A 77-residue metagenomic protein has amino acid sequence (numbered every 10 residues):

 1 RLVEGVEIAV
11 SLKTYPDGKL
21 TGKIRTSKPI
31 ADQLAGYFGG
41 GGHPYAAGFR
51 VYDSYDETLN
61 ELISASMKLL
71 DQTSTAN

Functional and structural regions predicted by a protein language model:
R1-N77: Gly/His-enriched, cation/cofactor- and phosphate-binding structural elements
